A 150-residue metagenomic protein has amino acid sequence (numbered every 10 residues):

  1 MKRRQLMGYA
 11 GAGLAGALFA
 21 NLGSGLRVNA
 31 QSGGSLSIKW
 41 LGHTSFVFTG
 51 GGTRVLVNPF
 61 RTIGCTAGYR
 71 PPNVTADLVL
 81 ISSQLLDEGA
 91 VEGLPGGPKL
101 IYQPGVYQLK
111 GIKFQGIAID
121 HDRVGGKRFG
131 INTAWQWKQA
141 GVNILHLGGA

Functional and structural regions predicted by a protein language model:
R3-R27: N-terminal export signals
L22-G51: C-terminal segment of N-terminal export signals and the immediately downstream linker at the start of the mature
V28-N29, G105-Y107: Short, exposed beta-strand/loop patches in secreted or surface proteins that constitute
A30, G149-A150: Short, intrinsically disordered, charge-balanced linker/junction segments flanking boundaries in proteins
G33-L36, G50-R54, Q108-F114, Q136-I144: Beta-strand-turn-beta hairpins that frame and shape the catalytic cleft of phosphate-ester-processing enzymes
W40, L147-G148: Small/polar loops that bind or transfer phosphate-bearing groups
W40-G42, F129, G141: Short loop/turn positions at the edges of beta-strands in beta-sheet-rich folds
S45-P104, Q115-N132, A150: Pre-active-site segment of Zn-dependent metallo-hydrolases
